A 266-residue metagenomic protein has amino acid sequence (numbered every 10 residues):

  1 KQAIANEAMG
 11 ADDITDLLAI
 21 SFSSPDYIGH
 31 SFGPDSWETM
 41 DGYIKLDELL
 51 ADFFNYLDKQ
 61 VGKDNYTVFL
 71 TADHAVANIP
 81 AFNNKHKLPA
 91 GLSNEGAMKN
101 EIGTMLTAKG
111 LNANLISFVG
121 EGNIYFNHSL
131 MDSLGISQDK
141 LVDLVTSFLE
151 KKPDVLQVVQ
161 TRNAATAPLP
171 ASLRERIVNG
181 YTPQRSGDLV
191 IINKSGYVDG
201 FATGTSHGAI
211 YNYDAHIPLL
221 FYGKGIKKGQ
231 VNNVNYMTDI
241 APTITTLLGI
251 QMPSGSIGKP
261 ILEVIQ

Functional and structural regions predicted by a protein language model:
K1-G10, P260-E263: Active-site-proximal alpha/beta segments of enzymes that process anionic O-linked groups
K1-Q2, I44, E48-A51, N55 (+6 more regions): Solvent-exposed, polar/charged alpha-helical surfaces in well-ordered, non-transmembrane soluble domains, broadly
A3, A11-L46, D52, N84: Active-site His/acidic residue clusters
D12, W37-I44, G135-K140, V231-T238 (+1 more regions): Soluble non-cytosolic domains of exported or imported proteins
S23-I28, G196, H216, Y222-G225: Short connector loops/turns at beta-strand edges and beta->alpha or beta->beta junctions
I28-H30, A77-A81, L134-I136, G200-A202 (+1 more regions): Extracytoplasmic/secreted cell-surface and envelope-processing proteins
W37, E48-Y197: Secreted, luminal/periplasmic, and some membrane-associated catalytic domains that remodel anionic oxygen-ester
G96-I136, S206-L247, L262-I265: Substrate-binding rim/cap in mid-to-C-terminal beta-strand-loop elements of soluble/periplasmic
